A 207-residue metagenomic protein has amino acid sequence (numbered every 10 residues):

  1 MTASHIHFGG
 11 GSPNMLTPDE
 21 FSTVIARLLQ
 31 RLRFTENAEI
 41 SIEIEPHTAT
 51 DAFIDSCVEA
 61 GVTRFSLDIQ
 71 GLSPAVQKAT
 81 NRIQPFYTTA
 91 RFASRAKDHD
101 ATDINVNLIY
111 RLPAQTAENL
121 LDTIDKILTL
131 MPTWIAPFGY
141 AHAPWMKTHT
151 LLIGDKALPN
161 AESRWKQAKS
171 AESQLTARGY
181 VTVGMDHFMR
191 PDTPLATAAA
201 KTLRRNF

Functional and structural regions predicted by a protein language model:
M1-S173, R178: Conserved non-cysteine loop/helix-boundary elements of the Radical SAM core domain that shape
R190-F207: Accessory C-terminal segments flanking Radical SAM cores
